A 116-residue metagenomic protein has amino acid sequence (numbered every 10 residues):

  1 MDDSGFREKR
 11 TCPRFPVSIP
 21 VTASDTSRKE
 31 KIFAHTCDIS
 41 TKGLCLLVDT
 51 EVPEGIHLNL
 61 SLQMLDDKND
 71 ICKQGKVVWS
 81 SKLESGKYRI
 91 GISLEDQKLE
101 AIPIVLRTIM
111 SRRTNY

Functional and structural regions predicted by a protein language model:
M1-I39, L106-Y116: N-terminal helix initiation/capping motif
P20-E54, N59, G91-S93: Short strand-loop-strand
T36, G75-V77: Conserved hydrophobic positions within beta-strands
S40, W79-S81, D96-K98: A generic structural motif
V52, Y88-R107: Short solvent-exposed strand/turn elements
Q63-K68: Short, charged beta-turn/beta-strand-edge "cap" motif at the junction between a beta-strand and an adjacent loop
D70-C72: Beta-strand residues that line the small-molecule/cofactor-binding core of sensory signal-transduction domains
